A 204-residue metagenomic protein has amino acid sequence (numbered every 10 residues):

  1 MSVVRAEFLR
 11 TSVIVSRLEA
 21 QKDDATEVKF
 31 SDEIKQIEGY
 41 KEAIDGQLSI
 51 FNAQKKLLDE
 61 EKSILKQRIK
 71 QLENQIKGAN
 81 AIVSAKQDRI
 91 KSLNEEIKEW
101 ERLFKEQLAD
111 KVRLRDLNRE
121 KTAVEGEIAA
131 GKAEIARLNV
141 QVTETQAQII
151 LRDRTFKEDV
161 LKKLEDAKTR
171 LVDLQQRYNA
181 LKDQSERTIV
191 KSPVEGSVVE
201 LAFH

Functional and structural regions predicted by a protein language model:
M1, D32-K41, Q87, A202-H204: Short secondary-structure boundary segments
M1-D23: Hydrophobic or amphipathic alpha-helical targeting/insertion segments
I14-R17, Q21, D153, N179 (+1 more regions): Well-ordered secondary-structure scaffolds
R17-G39: Proline-centered turn/helix-capping motifs that create local helix->coil transitions or kinks
Q36, Y40-E186: Long, charged amphipathic alpha-helices with heptad-repeat/coiled-coil character
E186-H204: Short beta-strand segments of a lipoyl-like beta-sandwich/carrier module
